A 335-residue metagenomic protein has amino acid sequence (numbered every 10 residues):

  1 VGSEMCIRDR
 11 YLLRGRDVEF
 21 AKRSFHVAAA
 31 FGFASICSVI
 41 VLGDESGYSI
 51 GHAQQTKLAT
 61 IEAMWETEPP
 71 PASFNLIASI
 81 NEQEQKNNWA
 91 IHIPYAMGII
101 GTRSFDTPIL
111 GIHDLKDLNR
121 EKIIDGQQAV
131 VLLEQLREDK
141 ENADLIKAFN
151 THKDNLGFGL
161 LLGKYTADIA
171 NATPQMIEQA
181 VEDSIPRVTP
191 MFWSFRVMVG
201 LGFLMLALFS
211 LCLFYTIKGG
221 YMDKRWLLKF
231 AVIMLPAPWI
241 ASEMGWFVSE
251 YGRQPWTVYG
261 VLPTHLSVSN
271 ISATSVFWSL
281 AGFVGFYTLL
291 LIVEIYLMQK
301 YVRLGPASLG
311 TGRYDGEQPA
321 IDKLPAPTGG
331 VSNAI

Functional and structural regions predicted by a protein language model:
V1-I7: Short, small-residue-biased leader/transition segments that mark boundaries at the very start of proteins
R16-A30, Y221-F230: Membrane-interfacial entry segments at the cytosolic side of transmembrane helices
F31-E138: Aromatic-rich transmembrane-lumenal/periplasmic boundary elements in polytopic membrane proteins
F31-G43, F149, A231-S249: Hydrophobic alpha-helical membrane-insertion segments
A148-E178, E182: Extended, hydrophilic extramembrane loops/domains of integral membrane proteins
D168, E243-P263: Juxtamembrane non-transmembrane "cap" segments at the membrane-aqueous interface of multi-pass membrane proteins
D183-W246, T274-Y301: C-terminal substrate/ligand-recognition segments
T257-W278: Short, membrane-exposed interhelical loops at transmembrane-helix boundaries
